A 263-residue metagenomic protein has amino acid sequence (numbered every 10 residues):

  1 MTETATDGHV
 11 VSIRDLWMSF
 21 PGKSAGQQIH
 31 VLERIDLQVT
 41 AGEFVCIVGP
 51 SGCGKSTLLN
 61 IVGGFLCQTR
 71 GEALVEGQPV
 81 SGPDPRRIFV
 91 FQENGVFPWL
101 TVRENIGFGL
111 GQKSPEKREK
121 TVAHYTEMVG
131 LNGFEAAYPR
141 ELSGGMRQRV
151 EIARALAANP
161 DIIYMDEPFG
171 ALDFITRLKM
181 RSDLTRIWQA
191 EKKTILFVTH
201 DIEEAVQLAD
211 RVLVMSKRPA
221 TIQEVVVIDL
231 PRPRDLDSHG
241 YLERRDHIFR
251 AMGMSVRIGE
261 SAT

Functional and structural regions predicted by a protein language model:
V48-P50: The feature captures the beta-strand-to-loop junction immediately N-terminal to the Walker
G63: Helix-to-loop junction immediately C-terminal to a conserved catalytic motif
G71-P83: Conserved ABC transporter NBD signature motif
L100-G107: Short coil-to-helix segment of the ABC ATPase nucleotide-binding domain corresponding to the Q-loop/switch region
E116-F134, R186: Conserved ABC ATPase "signature" region
Y138-L142, M146: Conserved ABC ATPase signature
A157-D161: A short, proline-enriched helix->beta-strand linker immediately N-terminal to the Walker B motif in ABC-type P-loop
